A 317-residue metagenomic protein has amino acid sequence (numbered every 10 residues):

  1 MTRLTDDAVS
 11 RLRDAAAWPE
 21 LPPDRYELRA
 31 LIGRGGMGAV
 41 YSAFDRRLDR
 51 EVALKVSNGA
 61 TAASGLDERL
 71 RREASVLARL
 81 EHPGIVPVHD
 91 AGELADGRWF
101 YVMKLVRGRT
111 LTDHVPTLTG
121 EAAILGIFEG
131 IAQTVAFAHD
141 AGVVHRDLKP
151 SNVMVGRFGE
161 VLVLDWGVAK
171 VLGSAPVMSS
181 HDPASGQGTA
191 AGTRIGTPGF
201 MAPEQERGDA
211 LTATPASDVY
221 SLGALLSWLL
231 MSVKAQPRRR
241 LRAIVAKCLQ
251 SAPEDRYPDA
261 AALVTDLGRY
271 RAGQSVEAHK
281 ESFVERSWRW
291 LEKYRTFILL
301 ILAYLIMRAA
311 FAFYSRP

Functional and structural regions predicted by a protein language model:
M1-A30, A60-S64, P116, S180-A191 (+2 more regions): Short N-terminal regulatory/linker segments that flank and modulate the kinase catalytic core
A39: Conserved N-lobe ATP-binding subsite of Hanks-type protein kinase domains, especially the beta3 VAIK lysine
F44, E68, S75, K104-R107 (+6 more regions): C-terminal lobe helix-coil module of Hanks-type protein kinase domains
N58-R79: AlphaC helix of the eukaryotic protein kinase fold
A62-G65, F158-E160, L164-R207: Activation segment of protein kinases
A91: Activation-segment/catalytic-loop signature of the eukaryotic protein kinase fold
D96-T110: Conserved short submotifs of the Hanks-type protein kinase catalytic core that shape the nucleotide-binding pocket
T110-G120: AlphaC helix of the protein kinase catalytic domain
